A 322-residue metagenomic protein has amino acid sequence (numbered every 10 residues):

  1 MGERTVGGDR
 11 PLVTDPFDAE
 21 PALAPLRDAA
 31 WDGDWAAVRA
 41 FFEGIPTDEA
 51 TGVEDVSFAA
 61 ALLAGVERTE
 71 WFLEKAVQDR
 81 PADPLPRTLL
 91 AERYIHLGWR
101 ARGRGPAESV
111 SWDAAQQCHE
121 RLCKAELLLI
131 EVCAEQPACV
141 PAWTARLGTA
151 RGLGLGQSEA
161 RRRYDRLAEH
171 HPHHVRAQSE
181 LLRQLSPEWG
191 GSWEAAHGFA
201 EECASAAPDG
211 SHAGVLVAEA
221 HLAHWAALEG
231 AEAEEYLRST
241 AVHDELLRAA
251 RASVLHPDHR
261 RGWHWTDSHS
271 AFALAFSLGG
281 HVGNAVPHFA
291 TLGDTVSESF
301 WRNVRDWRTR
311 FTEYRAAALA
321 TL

Functional and structural regions predicted by a protein language model:
M1-V77: Basic, amphipathic N-terminal segments that precede the first structured/catalytic domain
R27-A30, D34-E43, T144, G148 (+5 more regions): Extended, non-globular or repeat-rich regions with surface exposure
D48-D79, E92-A138, A142-H170, R176-S205 (+4 more regions): Short coil/linker segments at helix-helix boundaries
D83-P86, A138-V140, P172-V175, G210 (+1 more regions): Residue-level recognition of tetratricopeptide repeat
S211-E219, R260-W263: Alpha-solenoid helical repeat architecture
Y236-L322: Fungal-biased detection of long, low-complexity, Ser/Thr- and Lys/Arg-rich intrinsically disordered regions
